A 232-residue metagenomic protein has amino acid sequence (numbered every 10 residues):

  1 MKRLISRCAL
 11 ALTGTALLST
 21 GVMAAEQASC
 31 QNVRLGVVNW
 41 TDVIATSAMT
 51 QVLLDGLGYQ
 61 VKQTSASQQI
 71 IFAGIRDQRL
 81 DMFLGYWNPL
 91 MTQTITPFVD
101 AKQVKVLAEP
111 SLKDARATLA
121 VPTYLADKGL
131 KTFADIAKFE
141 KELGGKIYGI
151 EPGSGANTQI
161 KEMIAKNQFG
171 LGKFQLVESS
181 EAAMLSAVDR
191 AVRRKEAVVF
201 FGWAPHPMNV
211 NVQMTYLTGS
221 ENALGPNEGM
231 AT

Functional and structural regions predicted by a protein language model:
M1-L10: Bacterial N-terminal signal peptides that target proteins for export
A9-T20: Bacterial N-terminal signal peptides
Q27-D42, Y59-T64, G144-Y148: Short, well-ordered beta-strand elements
W40-T41, K62-R76, Q175-A187: Short helix-initiation/N-cap motifs at beta->coil->alpha
T50-L57, E140-Q175: Ligand-binding cleft/hinge of the Venus flytrap
Q69-A120: N-terminal segment of the mature folded domain
L80-G85, G155-P226: Ligand-binding pocket segment of bilobal, Venus flytrap-like solute-binding proteins
Q103-P152: A conserved helix-loop-strand patch within extracytoplasmic ligand-binding domains of the periplasmic binding
